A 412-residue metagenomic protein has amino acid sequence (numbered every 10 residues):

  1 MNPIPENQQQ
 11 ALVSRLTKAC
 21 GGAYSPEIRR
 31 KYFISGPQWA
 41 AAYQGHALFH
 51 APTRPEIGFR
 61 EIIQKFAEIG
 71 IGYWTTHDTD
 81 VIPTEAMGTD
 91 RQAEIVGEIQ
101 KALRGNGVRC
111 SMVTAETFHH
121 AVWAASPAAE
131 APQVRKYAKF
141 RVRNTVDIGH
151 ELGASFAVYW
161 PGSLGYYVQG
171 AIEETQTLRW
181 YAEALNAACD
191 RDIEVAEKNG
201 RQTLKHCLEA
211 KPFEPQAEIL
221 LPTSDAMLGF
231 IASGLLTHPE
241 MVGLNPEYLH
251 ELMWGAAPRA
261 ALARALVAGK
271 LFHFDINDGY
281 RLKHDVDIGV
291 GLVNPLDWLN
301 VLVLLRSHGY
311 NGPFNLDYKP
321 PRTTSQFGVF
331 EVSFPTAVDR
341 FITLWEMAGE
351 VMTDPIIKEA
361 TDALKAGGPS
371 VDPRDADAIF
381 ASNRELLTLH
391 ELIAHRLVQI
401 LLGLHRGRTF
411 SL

Functional and structural regions predicted by a protein language model:
M1-E151, H238-M241, V338-L412: N-terminal pre-domain/capping segments
K31-S35, G72-T75, G107-M112, S155-V158 (+4 more regions): Structural preference for beta-strand elements that scaffold enzyme active sites
A40-A42, D78-V81, E116-H119, P161-G165 (+4 more regions): Active-site-proximal loop/turn and secondary-structure-junction residues that shape catalytic pockets, frequently
A42-E56, I172-L178, A217-L228, E240-G243 (+4 more regions): Gly/Pro-rich active-site loop or hairpin
G88-G105, A129-V134, G165-A182, Q216-A232 (+3 more regions): Short, electropositive alpha-helical surface patch
T89-M112, T177-A196, L228-L236, L296-H308: Alpha-helix-loop-beta-strand connector modules within alpha/beta enzyme cores
A102, E130-F156, Q176-N199: An active-site-proximal structural segment forming one wall of the substrate-binding cleft that immediately precedes
L103-P127, A157-V168, Q202, P212-F213 (+1 more regions): Substrate-binding cleft and catalytic face of glycoside hydrolase catalytic domains, especially the flexible beta-alpha
